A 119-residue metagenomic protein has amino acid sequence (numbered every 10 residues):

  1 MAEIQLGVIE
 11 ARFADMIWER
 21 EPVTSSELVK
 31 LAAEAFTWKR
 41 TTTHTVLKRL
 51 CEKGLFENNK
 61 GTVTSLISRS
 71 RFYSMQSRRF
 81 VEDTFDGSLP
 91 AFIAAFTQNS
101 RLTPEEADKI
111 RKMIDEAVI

Functional and structural regions predicted by a protein language model:
M1-M16, R71-F72, I119: Short alpha-helical segments that sit at the start of domains
I17-E21: Short helix-to-turn junction characteristic of helix-turn-helix DNA-binding domains, especially the helix
P22-A32: Short acidic, hydrophobic short linear motifs in intrinsically disordered regions
H44-K48: Short, hydrophobic-biased segments on the C-terminal half of alpha helices that form "recognition helices"
C51-G61: A short, conserved structural fragment
G61-R71: Minor-groove-contacting beta-hairpin "wing" of winged helix-turn-helix DNA-binding domains
M75-I119: Amphipathic alpha-helical dimerization/coiled-coil segments that flank or bridge DNA-binding/regulatory modules
